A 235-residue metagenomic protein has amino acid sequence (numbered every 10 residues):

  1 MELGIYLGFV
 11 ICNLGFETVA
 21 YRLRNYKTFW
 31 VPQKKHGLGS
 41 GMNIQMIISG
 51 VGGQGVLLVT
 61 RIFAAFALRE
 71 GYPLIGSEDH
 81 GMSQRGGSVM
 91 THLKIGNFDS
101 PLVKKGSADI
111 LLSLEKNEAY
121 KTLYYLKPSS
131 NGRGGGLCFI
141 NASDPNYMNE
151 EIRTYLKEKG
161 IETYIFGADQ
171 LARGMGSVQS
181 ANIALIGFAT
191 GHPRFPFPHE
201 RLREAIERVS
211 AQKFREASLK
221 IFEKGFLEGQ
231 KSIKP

Functional and structural regions predicted by a protein language model:
M1, L7-L14: Short polybasic linear motifs
L3, H36: Cationic, low-complexity basic patches in intrinsically disordered or flexible, solvent-exposed regions
I5-Y6, Y26: Compositionally biased, low-complexity intrinsically disordered regions
R22-R24: Basic polycationic patches enriched in arginine
G41-P235: Active-site cofactor/cluster-binding pocket
